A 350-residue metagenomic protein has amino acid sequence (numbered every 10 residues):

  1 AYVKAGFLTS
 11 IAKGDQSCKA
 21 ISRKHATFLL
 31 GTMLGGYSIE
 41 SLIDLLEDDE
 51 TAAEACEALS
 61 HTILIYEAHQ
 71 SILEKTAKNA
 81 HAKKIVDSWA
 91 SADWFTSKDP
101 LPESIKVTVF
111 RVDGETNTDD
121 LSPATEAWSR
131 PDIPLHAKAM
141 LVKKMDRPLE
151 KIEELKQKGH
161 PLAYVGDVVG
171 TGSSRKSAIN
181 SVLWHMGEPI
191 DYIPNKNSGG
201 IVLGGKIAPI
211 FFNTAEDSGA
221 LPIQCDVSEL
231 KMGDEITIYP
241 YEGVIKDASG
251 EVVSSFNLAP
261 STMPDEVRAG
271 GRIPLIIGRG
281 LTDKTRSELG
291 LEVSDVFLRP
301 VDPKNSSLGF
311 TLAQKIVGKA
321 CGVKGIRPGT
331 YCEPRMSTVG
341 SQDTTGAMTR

Functional and structural regions predicted by a protein language model:
A1, A20-G35, D44, A53-I65 (+1 more regions): Structural detector for internal amphipathic alpha-helices that build alpha-solenoid repeat scaffolds
A1-G14, M33-E47, I65-A77: Amphipathic alpha-helical scaffolding segments comprising HEAT/armadillo-like alpha-solenoid repeats
C18-K19, E47-T51, K78-A82: Short inter-helical turns and helix N-cap capping residues of alpha-solenoid HEAT/ARM repeat scaffolds
A80-E103, Y239-T311, K315, K319: Intein/HINT protein-splicing elements and their conserved insertion hotspots or analogous self-processing inserts
K83-G159: Conserved, function-defining core regions and hallmark residues within catalytic/recognition domains
W128-K246, G250-S255, A259-P260: Feature captures the catalytic cores and cofactor-binding loops of soluble hydro-lyases/lyases that act on carboxylate
V296-R350: N-terminal amphipathic, basic-rich helices that act as targeting or association modules
